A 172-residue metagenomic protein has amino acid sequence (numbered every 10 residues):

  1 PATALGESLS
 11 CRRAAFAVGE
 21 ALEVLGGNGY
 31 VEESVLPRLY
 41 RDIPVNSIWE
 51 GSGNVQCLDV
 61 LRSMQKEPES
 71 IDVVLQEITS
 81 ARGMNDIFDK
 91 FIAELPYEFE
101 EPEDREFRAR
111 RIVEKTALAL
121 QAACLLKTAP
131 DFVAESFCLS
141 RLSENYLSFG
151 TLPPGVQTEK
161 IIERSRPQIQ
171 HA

Functional and structural regions predicted by a protein language model:
P1-A172: Flavin-dependent oxidoreductase catalytic core characteristic of acyl-CoA dehydrogenase/oxidase-like enzymes
